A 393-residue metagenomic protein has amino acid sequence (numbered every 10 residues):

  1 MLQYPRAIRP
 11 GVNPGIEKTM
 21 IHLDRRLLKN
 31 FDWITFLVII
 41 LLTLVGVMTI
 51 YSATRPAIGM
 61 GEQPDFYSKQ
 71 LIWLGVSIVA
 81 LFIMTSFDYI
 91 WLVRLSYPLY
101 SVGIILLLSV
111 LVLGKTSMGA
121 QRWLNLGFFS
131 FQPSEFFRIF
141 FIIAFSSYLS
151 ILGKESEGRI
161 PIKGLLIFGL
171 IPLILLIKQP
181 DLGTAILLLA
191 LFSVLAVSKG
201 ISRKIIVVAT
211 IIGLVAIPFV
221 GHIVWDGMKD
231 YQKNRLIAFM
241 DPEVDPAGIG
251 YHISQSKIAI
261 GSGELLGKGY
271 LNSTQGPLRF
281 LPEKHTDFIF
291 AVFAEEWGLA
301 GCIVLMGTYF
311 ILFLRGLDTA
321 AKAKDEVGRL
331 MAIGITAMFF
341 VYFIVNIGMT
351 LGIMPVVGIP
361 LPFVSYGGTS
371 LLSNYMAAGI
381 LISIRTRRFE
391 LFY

Functional and structural regions predicted by a protein language model:
L2-L23, V345-Y393: A juxtamembrane structural motif centered on a specific transmembrane helix
L23-I39: N-terminal membrane topogenic signal
F36-L44, M48-S52, M60-I249, A291-L351 (+1 more regions): Hydrophobic alpha-helical transmembrane segments of multi-pass inner membrane proteins, especially in bacterial systems
D181-I186, K268-S273, K284-T286, I303 (+2 more regions): Transmembrane helix boundary and interhelical junction motifs in multipass membrane proteins
G250-L271: Extracytosolic (periplasmic/ER-lumenal) interhelical loops and adjacent juxtamembrane/interface segments of multi-pass
S262, R329-M331, R385-E390: Membrane-interacting alpha-helical segments
E264-W297, A323, V327: Long extracytoplasmic/lumenal interhelical loops at the membrane interface of multi-pass membrane proteins
